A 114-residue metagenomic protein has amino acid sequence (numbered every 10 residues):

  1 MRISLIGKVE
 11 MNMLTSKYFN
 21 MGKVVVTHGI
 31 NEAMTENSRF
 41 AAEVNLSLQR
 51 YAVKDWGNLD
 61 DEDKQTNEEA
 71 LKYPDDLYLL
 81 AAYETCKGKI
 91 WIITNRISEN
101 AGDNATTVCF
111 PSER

Functional and structural regions predicted by a protein language model:
M1-R2, K8-M11, F110-R114: Short intrinsically disordered terminal tails
I3-I6, I30, I90-I93, I97: Weak global preference for isoleucine
L5-L80: Compact soluble domain cores
A70-R114: Short, compact, well-ordered microdomains
